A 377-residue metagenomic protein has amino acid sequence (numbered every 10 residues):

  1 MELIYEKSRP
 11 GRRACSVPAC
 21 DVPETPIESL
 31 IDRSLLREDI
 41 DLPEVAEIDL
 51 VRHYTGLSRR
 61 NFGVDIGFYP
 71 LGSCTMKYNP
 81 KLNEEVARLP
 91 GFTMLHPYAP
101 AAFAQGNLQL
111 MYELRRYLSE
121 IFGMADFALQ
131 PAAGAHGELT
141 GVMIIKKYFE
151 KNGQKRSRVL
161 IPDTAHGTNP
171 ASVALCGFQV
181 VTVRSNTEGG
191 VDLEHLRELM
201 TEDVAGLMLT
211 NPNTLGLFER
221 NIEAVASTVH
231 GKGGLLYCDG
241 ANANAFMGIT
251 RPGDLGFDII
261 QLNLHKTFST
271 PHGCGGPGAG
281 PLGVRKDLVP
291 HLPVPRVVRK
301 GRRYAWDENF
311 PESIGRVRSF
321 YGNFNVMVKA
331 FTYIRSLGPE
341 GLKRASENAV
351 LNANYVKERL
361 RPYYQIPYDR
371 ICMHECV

Functional and structural regions predicted by a protein language model:
M1-M94: N-terminal glycine-rich, Lys/His-bearing helix-loop that initiates the first secondary-structure elements of many
S34-D41, T332-Y333, H374-V377: Short, hydrophobic beta-strand segments
S34-L35, L89-A102, E120, A174-V181 (+3 more regions): Gly-rich Lys/Arg/Thr-decorated short loops/hinges at beta-loop-alpha junctions or inter-strand turns that position
A46-N61, P90-A132, G137: Conserved N-terminal alpha-helix of the aminotransferase class I/II PLP-enzyme fold
F62-N83, Q130-E138, F268-G283, L288 (+1 more regions): Conserved phosphate/anionic-ligand binding catalytic regions in large, soluble enzymes, centered on
S73-A99, V180, P362-V377: Terminal amphipathic helices with adjacent charged low-complexity linkers/tails
G106, H136-Y304, V377: Conserved PLP-enzyme active-site core in the AAT-like
L262-H374: Active-site C-terminal subdomain of aminotransferase-like
